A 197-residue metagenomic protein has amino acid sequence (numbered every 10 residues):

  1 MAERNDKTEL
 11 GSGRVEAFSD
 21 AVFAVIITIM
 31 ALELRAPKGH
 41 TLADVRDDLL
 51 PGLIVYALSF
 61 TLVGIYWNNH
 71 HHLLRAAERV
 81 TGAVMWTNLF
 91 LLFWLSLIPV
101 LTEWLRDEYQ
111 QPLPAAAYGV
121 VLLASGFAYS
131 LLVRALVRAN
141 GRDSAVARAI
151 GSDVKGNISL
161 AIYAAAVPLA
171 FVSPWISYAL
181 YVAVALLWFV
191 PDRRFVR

Functional and structural regions predicted by a protein language model:
M1-R197: Multi-pass alpha-helical transmembrane bundle typical of ion/small-solute transporters and intramembrane aspartyl
